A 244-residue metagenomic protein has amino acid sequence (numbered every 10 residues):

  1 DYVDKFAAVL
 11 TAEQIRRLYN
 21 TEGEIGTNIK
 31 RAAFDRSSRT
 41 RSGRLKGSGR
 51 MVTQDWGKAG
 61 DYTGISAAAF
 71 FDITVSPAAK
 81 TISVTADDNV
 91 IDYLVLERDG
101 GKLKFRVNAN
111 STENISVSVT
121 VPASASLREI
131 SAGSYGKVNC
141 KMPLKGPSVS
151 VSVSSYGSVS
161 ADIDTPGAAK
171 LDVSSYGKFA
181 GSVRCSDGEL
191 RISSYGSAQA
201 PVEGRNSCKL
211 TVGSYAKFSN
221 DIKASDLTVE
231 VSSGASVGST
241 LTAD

Functional and structural regions predicted by a protein language model:
D1, V84-T85: Early exported N-terminus immediately downstream of N-terminal targeting peptides
D1-S42: Charge-rich (acidic/polar
G43-L45, I73-V84: Short, basic/low-complexity N-terminal boundary segments at the transition from targeting/disordered tails
G43-V52, W56-K58: N-terminal low-complexity, Pro/Thr/Ser-rich intrinsically disordered segments that act as propeptides or flexible
Q54-G57, Y62-V75, N114-D244: Extended, compositionally simple hydrophobic/Ser/Thr-rich segments that build repetitive fibrous architectures
A68-F70, A78-A79, A86-G100: Solvent-exposed adhesion/ligand-recognition segments of exported proteins
K80, N89-V90, V107-E113: A positional/architectural concept
G100-V107: Short carbohydrate-recognition loop motifs
